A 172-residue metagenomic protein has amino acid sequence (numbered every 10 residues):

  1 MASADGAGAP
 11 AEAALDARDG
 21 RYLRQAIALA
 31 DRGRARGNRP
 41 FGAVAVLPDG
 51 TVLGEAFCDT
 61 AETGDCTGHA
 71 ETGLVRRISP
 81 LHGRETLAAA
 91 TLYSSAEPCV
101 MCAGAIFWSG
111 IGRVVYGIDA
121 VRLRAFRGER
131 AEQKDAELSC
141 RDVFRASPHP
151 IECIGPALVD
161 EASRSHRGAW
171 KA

Functional and structural regions predicted by a protein language model:
M1-G33, A105-A172: Zinc-dependent deaminase
A26, A30-G33, A43, G54 (+1 more regions): Small-residue (primarily alanine) positions within well-ordered alpha-helices, especially packing/interaction faces
F41-L47: Short beta-strand scaffold segments in enzyme catalytic cores
L53-T60: Short beta->alpha transition motifs characteristic of CBS
E62-T72, R77: A short, polar/charged loop-to-alpha-helix boundary motif
R84-A96: Immediate flanking context of iron-sulfur cluster ligation sites
A96, V100-C102: Conserved redox-active cysteine motifs that mediate thiol-disulfide chemistry, especially di-cysteine Cys-X(1-2)-Cys
